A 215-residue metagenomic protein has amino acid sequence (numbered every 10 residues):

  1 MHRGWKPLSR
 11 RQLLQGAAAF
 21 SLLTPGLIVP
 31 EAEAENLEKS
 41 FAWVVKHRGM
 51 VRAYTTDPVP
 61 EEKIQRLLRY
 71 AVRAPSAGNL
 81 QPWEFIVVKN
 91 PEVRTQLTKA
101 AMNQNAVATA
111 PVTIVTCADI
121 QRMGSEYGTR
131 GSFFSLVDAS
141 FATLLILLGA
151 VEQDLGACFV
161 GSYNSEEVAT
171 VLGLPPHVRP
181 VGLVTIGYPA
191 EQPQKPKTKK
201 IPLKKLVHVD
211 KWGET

Functional and structural regions predicted by a protein language model:
H2-T215: Acidic, surface-exposed loops and disordered segments
